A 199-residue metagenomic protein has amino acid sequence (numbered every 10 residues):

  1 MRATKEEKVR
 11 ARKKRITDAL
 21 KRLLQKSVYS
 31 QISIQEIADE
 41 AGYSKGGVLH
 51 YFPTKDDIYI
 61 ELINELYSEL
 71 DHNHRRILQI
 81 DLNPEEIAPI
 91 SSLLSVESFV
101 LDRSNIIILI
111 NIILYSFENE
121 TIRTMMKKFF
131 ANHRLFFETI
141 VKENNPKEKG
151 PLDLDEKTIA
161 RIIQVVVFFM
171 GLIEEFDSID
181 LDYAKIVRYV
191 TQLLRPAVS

Functional and structural regions predicted by a protein language model:
M1-A11: N-terminal intrinsically disordered/low-complexity leader segments
V9-R12, H133, D155-I163: Short amphipathic alpha-helix in the helical subdomain of ABC transporter nucleotide-binding domains
R15, A19-D57, E61: Helix-turn-helix
F52, E97, N111-E118: Short helix-capping/turn signature of helix-turn-helix
E61, R75-S104, E156-I163, Y183-V187: Hydrophobic alpha-helical connector segments
N64-L70: Short, basic, alpha-helical segments at the C-terminal edge of helix-turn-helix-like DNA-binding modules
R75-R76, L101-I110, E120-P146, T158 (+1 more regions): Amphipathic alpha-helical packing segments from all-alpha helical-bundle domains
I90, L94-V96, L135-E143, Q164-V166 (+1 more regions): C-terminal peripheral helix-coil segments that are non-catalytic and often amphipathic
